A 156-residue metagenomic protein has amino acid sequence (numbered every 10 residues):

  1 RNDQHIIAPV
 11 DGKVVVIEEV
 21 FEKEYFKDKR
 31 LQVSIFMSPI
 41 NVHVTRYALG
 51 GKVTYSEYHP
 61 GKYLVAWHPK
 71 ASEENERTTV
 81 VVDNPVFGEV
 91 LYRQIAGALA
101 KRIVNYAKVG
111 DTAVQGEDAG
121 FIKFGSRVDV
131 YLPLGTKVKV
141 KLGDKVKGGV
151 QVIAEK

Functional and structural regions predicted by a protein language model:
R1-K156: Contiguous, well-folded functional domains in the mature portion of proteins
